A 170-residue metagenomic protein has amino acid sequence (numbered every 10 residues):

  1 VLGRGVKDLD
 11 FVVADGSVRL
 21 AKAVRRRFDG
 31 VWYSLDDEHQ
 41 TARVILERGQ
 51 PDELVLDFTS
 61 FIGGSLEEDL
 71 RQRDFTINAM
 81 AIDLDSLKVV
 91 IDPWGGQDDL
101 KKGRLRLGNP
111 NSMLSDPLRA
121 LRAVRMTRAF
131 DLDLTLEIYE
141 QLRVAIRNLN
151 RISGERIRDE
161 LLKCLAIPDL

Functional and structural regions predicted by a protein language model:
V1-L170: Catalytic cores of the polymerase beta-like nucleotidyltransferase superfamily and closely associated nucleotide
